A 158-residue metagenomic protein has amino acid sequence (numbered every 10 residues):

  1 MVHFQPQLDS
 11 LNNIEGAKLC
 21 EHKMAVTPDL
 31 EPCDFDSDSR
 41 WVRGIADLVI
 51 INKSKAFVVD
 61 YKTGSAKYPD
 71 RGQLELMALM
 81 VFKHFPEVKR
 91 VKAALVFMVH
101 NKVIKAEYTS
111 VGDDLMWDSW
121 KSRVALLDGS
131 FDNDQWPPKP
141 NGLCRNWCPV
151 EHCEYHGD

Functional and structural regions predicted by a protein language model:
M1-D158: RecB-family 4Fe-4S metal-dependent nuclease core
